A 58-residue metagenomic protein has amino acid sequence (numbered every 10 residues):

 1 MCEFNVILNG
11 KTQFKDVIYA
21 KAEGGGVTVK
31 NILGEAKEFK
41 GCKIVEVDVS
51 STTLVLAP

Functional and structural regions predicted by a protein language model:
N5-L8, Q13-P58: Compact, glycine-rich, soluble single-domain proteins
